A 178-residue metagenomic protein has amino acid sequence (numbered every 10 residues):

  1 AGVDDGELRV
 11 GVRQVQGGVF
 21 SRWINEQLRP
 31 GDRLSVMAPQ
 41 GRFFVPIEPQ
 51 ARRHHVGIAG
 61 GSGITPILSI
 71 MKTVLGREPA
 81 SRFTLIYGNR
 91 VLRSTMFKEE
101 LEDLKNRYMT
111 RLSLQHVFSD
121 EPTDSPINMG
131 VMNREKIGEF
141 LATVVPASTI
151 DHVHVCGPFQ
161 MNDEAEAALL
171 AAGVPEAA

Functional and structural regions predicted by a protein language model:
A1-M37, R53, N89-V91, E102 (+1 more regions): Ferredoxin-reductase
A1-V3, P46-G61: Short, compositionally biased
E7, R52-H55, G76-F83, K105 (+1 more regions): A short alpha->loop->secondary-structure connector
G11, S81-R90, Q115-F118, A178: Short internal beta-strands
F20, G41-P49: Short, Lys/Arg- and Gly-enriched loop/turn segments at beta-strand edges
S35, V56, R82-I86, S113-Q115 (+1 more regions): A structural signal for isolated positions on well-ordered beta-strands in alpha/beta enzyme cores
I67-G76: Histidine-anchored nucleotide/phosphate-binding helix
R93-A178: Reductase modules of NAD(P)H-dependent flavoproteins
